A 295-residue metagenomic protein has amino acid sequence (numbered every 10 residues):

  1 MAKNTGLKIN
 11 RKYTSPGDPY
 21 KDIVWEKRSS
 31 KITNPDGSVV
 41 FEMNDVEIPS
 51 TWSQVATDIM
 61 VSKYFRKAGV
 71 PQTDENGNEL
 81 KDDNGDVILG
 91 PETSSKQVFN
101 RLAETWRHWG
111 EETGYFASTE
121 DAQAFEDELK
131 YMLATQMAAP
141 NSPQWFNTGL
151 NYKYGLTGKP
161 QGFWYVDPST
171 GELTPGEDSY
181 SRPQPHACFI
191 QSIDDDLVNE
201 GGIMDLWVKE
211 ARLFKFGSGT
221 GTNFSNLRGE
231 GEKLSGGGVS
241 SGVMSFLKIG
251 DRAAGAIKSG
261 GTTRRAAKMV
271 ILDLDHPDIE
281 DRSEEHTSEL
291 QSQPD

Functional and structural regions predicted by a protein language model:
M1-E284, S288: Extended catalytic cores of very large enzyme megasubunits
E289-D295: Positively charged, low-complexity/disordered segments
